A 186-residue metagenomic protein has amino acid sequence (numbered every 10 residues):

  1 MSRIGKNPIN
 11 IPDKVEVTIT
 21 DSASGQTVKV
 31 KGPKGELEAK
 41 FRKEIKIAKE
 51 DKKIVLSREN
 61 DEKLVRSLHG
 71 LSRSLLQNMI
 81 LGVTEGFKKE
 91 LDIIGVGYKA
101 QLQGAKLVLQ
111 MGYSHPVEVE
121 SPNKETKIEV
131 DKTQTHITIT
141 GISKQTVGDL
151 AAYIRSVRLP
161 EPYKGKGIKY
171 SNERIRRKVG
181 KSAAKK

Functional and structural regions predicted by a protein language model:
S2-H69, R73-L81, E85-A152, S156-K186: N-terminal intrinsically disordered, cationic/polar leader segments that include organellar targeting peptides
